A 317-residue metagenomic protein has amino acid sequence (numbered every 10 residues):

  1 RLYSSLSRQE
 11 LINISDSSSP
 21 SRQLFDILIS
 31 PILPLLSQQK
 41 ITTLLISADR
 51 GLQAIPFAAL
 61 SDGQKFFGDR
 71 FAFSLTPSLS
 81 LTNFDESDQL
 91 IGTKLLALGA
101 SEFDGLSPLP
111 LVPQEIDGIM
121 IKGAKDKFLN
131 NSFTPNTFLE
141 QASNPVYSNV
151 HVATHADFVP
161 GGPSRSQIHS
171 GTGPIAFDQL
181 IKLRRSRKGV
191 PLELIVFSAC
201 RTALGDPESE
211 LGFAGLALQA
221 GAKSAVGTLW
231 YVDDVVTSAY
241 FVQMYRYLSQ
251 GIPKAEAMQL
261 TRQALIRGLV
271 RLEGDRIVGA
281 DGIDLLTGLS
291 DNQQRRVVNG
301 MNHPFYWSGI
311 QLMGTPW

Functional and structural regions predicted by a protein language model:
R1-S18, R22, S30, S37-S61 (+8 more regions): Alpha-helical solenoid repeat scaffolds used for protein-protein interaction
R1-T43, G63-S132, V236-F241, Y245: Peri-functional-center coupling elements
N13, S19, G105-K188, V232-D233: Functional beta-strand-loop-alpha-helix junction segments that form "active/interaction loops" within catalytic
L44-I46, L98, I119, V150 (+5 more regions): Residue-level detector of buried hydrophobic side-chain packing in well-ordered secondary-structure elements
A54-F57, G63, L106-P108, P160-G161 (+1 more regions): Short helix/loop capping segments that flank catalytic or ligand/cofactor-binding pockets
P77-L81, E86, S148-Q243: Catalytic cores of nucleophile-dependent amide-cleaving enzymes
S238-W317: An often Trp-containing, charged/polar helix-loop segment at the C-terminal end of enzyme catalytic cores
